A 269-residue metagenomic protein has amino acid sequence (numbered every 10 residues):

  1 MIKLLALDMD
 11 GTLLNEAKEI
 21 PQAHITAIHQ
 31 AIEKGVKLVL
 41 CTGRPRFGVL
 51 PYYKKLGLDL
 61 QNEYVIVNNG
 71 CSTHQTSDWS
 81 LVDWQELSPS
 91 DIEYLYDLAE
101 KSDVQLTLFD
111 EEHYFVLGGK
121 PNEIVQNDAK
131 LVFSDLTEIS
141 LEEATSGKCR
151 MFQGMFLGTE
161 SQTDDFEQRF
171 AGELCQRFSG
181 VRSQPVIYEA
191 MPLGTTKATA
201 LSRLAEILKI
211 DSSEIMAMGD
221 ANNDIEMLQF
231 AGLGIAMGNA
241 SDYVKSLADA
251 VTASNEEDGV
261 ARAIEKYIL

Functional and structural regions predicted by a protein language model:
M1-L4, P21, E189-L269: Mg2+-dependent phosphoryl-transfer enzymes with acidic/Ser/Thr/Gly-rich catalytic loops
K3-A17: Asp-based phosphoryl-transfer active-site loop
L14-K18, G43, W84-Q85, Q229: Short, flexible loop segments at the rims of nucleotide/cofactor-binding pockets, characterized by
Q22-E123: Active-site phosphate-binding/coordination module
H24, V49-Y53, F166, F170 (+3 more regions): Hydrophobic packing residues within well-ordered alpha-helices of enzyme cores
G35-V39, Q61-E63, Q153, S213-E214 (+1 more regions): Short active-site oxyanion
L56, Q61, N69, L174-Q176 (+2 more regions): Short, structured coil segments at secondary-structure junctions
L98, S102-M218: Conserved acidic, metal-coordinating active-site core of Asp-based, Mg2+-dependent phosphoryl-transfer enzymes
